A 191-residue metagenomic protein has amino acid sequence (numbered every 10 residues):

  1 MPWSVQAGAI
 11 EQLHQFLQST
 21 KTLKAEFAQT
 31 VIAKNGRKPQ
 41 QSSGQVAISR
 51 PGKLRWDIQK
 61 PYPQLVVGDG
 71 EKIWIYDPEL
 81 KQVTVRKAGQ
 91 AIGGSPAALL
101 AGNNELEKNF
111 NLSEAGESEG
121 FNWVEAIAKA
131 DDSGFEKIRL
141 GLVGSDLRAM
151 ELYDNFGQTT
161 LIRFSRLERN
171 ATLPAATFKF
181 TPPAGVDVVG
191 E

Functional and structural regions predicted by a protein language model:
P2-S4: N-terminal signal peptide c-region/cleavage motif recognized by signal peptidases
G8-A33, R37-P39, V67, Y76-E136 (+1 more regions): Flexible, processing/modification-adjacent segments and terminal tails in exported/periplasmic/extracellular proteins
K21-Q29, S42-V46, G52-W56: One face of beta-strands
G36-K38, D57-Q59, L65-V67, I138-R139 (+1 more regions): Short histidine-centered beta-strand/loop micro-motifs that create catalytic or ligand/metal-coordination sites
K38-Q45, G157-Q158: Amphipathic hydrophobic-ligand
S42, I73-I75, I92-G94, L100-N103 (+3 more regions): Short, charged/polar low-complexity linear motifs in solvent-exposed/disordered segments
Q45-G94, T160-L161: An acidic-aromatic
T84, K108-N111, E117-E191: Gly/Pro-enriched, hydrophobic low-complexity segments that function as extracytoplasmic propeptides/linkers
